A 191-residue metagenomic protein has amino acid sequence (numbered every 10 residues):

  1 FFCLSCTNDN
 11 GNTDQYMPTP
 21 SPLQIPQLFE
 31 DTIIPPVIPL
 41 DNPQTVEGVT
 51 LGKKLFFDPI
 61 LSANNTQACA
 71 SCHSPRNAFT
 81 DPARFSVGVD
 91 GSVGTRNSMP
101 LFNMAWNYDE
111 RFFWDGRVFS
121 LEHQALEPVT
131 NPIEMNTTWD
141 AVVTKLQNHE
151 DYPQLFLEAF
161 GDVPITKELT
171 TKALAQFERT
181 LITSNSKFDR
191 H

Functional and structural regions predicted by a protein language model:
F1-L4: Sec-dependent bacterial lipoprotein signal peptides
C6-H191: Periplasmic c-type cytochrome electron-transfer domains
